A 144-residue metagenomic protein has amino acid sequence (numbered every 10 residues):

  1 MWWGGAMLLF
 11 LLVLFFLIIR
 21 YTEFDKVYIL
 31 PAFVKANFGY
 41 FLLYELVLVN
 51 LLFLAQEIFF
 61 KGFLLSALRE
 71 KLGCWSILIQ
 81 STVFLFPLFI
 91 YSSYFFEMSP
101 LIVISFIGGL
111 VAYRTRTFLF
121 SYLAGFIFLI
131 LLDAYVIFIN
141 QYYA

Functional and structural regions predicted by a protein language model:
M1-G5, L42-L46, C74-T82, M98-S99 (+1 more regions): Hydrophobic alpha-helical transmembrane segments
M1-L52, Y142-A144: Juxtamembrane helix-loop-helix connectors linking adjacent transmembrane helices in multi-pass membrane enzymes
W2-F10, E70-Q80, F128-Y135: Small-residue-rich segments of transmembrane alpha-helices in multi-pass membrane proteins, especially helix faces
L11-F16, F84-L88, L132-V136: Structural signal for membrane-spanning alpha-helices in multi-pass inner-membrane proteins, emphasizing helix cores
P31-Y40, R69-L72, M98, V111: Helix-boundary and loop/linker segments of multi-pass membrane transporters
A55-I79, V111-T117: Membrane-interface helix/loop boundary segments of multi-pass membrane proteins
L78, F96-A144: Functionally important transmembrane alpha-helices
L88-F96: Membrane-interface helix caps and helix-loop-helix hairpins in membrane proteins
